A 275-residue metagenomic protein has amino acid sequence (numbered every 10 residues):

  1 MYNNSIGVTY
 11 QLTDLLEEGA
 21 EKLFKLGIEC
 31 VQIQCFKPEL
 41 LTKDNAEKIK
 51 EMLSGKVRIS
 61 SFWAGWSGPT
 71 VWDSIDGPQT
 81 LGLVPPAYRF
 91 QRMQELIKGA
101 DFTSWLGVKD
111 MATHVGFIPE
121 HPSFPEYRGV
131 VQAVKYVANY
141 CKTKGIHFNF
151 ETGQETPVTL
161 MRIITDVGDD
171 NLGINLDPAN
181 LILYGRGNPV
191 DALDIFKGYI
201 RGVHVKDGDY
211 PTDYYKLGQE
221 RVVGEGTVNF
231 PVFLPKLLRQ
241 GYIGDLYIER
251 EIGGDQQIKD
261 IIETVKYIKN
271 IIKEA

Functional and structural regions predicted by a protein language model:
Y2-I6, K22-E29: A short, Lys/Arg-enriched amphipathic alpha-helix followed by its capping loop at the start of a domain
N4-Y10, V31-I33, I59-A64, M111-T113 (+4 more regions): Hydrophobic faces of well-ordered beta-strands that scaffold small-molecule active sites in alpha/beta enzyme cores
T9-E18, Q34-K48, I118-P122, G153-V158 (+4 more regions): Acidic-and-aromatic substrate-binding clefts and catalytic sites of carbohydrate-active enzymes
D14-E21, D73-G173: Active-site acidic/histidine proton-transfer and metal-coordination neighborhood in alpha/beta enzyme cores
A20-L26, T42-W63, S67, K98-G107 (+4 more regions): Acidic (Asp/Glu)-rich catalytic clusters
C30-V31, F62, V131-T227: Acidic/histidine-rich catalytic cores of soluble enzymes
S67-Q79, P211-L217: Short, flexible, mixed-charge acidic loops at enzyme active sites
Q257-A275: C-terminal helical cap(s) of enzyme catalytic domains, especially alpha/beta-barrels
